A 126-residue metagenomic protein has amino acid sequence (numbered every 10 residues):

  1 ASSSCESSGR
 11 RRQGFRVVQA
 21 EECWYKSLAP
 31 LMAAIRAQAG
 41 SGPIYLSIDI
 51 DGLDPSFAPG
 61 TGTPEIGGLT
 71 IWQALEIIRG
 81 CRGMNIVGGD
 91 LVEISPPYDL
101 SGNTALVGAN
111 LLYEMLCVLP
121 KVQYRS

Functional and structural regions predicted by a protein language model:
A1-C5, W24-S27: Active-site glycine-rich loop that binds ribose-phosphate moieties when present
S2-V18: Active-site-proximal loop/helix segment associated with metal-binding centers of metalloenzymes
R16-S126: Catalytic cores of soluble, metal-dependent hydrolases
